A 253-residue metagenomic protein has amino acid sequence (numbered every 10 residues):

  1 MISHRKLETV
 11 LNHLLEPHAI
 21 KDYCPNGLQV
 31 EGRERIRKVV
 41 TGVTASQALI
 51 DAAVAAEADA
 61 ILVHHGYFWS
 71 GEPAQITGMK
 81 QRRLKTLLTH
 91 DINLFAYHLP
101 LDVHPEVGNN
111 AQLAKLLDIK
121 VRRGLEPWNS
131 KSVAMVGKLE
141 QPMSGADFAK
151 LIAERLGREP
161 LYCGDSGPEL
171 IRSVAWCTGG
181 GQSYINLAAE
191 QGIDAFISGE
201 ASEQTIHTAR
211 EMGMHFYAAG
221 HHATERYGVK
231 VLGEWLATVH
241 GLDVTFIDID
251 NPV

Functional and structural regions predicted by a protein language model:
M1-V253: Hydrophobic structural segments
